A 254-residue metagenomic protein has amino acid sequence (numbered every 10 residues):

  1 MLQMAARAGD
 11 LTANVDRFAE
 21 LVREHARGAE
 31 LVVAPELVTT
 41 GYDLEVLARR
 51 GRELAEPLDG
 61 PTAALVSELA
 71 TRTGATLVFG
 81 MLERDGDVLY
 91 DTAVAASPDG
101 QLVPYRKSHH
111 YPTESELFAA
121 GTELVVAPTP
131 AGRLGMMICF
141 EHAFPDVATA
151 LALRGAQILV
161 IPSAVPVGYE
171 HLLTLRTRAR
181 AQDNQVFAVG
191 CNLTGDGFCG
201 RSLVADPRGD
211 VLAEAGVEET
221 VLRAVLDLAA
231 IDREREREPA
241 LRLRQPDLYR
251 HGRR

Functional and structural regions predicted by a protein language model:
M1-A5: Short beta-strand segments enriched in small/hydrophobic residues
L11, D16-Q101, V167-Q182: Cys-nucleophile CN-hydrolase/nitrilase-fold catalytic domain and related Cys-dependent amidase chemistry that acts on
E30-L31, L134, I158: Structural motif
T40, V94, Y105-Y111, L203 (+1 more regions): Short beta->alpha transition motifs characteristic of CBS
E56, R84-R154, V167-Y169, L175 (+3 more regions): Active-site catalytic loop in hydrolytic enzyme cores
P61-T76, H142-T220: CN hydrolase (nitrilase-like) catalytic-core segments centered on the catalytic cysteine and neighboring Lys/Glu
V126, F187, L193-R254: C-terminal beta-strand edge segments of enzyme domains
